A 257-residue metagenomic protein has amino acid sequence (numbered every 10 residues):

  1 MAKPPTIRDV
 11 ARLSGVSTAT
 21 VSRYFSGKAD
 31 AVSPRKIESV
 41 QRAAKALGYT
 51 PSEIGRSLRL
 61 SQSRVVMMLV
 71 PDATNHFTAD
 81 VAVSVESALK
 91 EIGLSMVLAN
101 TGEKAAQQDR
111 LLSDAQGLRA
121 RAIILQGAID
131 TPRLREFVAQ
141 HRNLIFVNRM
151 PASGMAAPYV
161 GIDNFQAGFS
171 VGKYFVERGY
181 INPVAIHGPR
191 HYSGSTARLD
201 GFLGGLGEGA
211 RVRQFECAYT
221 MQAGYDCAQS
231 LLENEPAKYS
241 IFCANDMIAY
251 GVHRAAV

Functional and structural regions predicted by a protein language model:
M1-S61: N-terminal helix-turn-helix DNA-binding module of bacterial transcription factors
T18-S22, L58-A73, N182-P189: Short beta-strand segments enriched in small/hydrophobic residues
P34, E38, L47-D114, L118-R121: Amphipathic helical "hinge" segments at domain boundaries
M96-G117, G168-F169, Q214-E235: Structural motif
E103, R121, L125-S170, H191 (+1 more regions): Flexible loop/hinge segments that line or gate small-molecule binding clefts
A128-T131, T196-V257: Hydrophobic alpha-helical
P158-A185, M221-L231, A249: Hydrophobic alpha-helical segments within soluble ligand-binding/sensing domains
F169-Q214: An alpha-beta-alpha
